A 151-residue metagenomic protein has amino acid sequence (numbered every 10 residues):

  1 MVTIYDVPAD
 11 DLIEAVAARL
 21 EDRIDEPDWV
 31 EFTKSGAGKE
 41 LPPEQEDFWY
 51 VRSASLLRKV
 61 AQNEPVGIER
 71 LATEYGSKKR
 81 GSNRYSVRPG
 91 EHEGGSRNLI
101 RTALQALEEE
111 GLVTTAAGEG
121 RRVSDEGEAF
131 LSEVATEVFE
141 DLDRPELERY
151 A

Functional and structural regions predicted by a protein language model:
M1-R58: Long, low-complexity, charged/polar intrinsically disordered regions in eukaryotic proteins
D47-L56, V87-E108, T136: Charge-enriched amphipathic alpha-helical scaffolds
S55-N63, E74: Short amphipathic alpha-helical elements of helix-turn-helix/winged-helix folds
P65-E91: Short acidic, hydrophobic short linear motifs in intrinsically disordered regions
Q105-G118: A short, conserved structural fragment
D125-A151: Short, amphipathic alpha-helical interaction segments positioned at domain boundaries
